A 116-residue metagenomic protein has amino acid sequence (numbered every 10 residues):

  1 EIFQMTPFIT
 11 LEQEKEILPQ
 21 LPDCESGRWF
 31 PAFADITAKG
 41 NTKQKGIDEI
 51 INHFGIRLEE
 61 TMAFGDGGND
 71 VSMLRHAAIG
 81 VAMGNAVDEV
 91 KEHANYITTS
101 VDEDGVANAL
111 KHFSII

Functional and structural regions predicted by a protein language model:
E1-F64, G68-M73: Conserved acidic, metal-coordinating active-site core of Asp-based, Mg2+-dependent phosphoryl-transfer enzymes
P31-A34, N85-D88, D102-V106: Short, acidic/turn-prone active-site loops that include or flank metal/cofactor- and phosphate-binding residues
I36-G40, K91-I97, A107-L110: Short, charged, surface-exposed secondary-structure boundary motifs
G46-E49, G105, A109: Well-ordered alpha-helical segments embedded in enzymatic catalytic cores
I47, R57-V101: Acidic, Mg2+-coordinating phosphoryl-transfer loop and its flanking beta/alpha structural elements, shared across
H112-I116: Generic C-terminal helix-cap and adjacent flexible tail
